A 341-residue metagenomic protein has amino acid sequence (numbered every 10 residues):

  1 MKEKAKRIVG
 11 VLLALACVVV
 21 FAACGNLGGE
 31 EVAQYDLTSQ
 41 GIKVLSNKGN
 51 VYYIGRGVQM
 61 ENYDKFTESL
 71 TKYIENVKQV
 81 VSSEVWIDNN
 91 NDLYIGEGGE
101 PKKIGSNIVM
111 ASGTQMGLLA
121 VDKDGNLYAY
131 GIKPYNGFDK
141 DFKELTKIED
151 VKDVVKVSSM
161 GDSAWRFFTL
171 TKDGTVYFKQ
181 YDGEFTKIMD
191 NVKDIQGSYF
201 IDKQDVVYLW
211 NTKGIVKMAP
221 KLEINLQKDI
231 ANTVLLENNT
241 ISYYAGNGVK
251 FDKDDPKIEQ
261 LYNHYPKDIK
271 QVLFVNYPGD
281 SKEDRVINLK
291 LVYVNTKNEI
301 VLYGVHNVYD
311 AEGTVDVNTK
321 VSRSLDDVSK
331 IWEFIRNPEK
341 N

Functional and structural regions predicted by a protein language model:
K2-L12: Bacterial N-terminal signal peptides that target proteins for export
V20-A23: C-terminal motif of bacterial Sec signal peptides marking the signal peptidase cleavage site
N26-L37, S158-G161, N276-R285: Structural signature of eukaryotic scaffold interfaces centered on beta-propeller domains
G28, S39-Q40, Y52-E75, Y94-G105 (+7 more regions): Short glycine/serine- and acidic-residue-enriched loop/turn motifs that recur at repeat junctions
D36, Q40-V44, Y53, E84-W86 (+8 more regions): Conserved core positions of repeat-based scaffolds
T38-S39, N47, V81-S82, N89-N90 (+11 more regions): Short loop/turn segments that connect beta-strands within the blades of beta-propeller domains, predominantly WD40
N76-S83, I108-M116, D153-M160, N191-S198 (+2 more regions): Repeated scaffold domains used in trafficking and secretory/extracellular systems, primarily beta-propellers
